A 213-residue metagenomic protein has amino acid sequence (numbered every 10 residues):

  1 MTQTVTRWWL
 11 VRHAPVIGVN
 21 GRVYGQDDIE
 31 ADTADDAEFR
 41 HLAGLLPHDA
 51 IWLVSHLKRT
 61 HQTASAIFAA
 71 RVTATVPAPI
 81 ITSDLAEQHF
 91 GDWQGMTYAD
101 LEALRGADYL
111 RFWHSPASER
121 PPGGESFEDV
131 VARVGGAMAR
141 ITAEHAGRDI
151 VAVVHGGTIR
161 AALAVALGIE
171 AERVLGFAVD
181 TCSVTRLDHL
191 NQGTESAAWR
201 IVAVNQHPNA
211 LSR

Functional and structural regions predicted by a protein language model:
M1-R7, L42, H48, A69 (+3 more regions): Acidic, low-complexity terminal tails and accessory targeting/binding regions of phosphate-metabolizing enzymes
T4-A74: Active-site-proximal alpha-helix that buttresses catalytic centers in soluble enzyme cores
A14, G156, Q206: Active-site metal-binding loops of divalent metal-dependent hydrolases
E30, A70-G135, V202-N205: Phosphate-handling substructures
D49-L57, I80, D149-V153: Short glycine-rich phosphate-binding loop at a beta-alpha junction
V130-G156: GST-like fold's C-terminal all-alpha helical module
G156-R160, L190: GST superfamily/GST-like fold recognition
